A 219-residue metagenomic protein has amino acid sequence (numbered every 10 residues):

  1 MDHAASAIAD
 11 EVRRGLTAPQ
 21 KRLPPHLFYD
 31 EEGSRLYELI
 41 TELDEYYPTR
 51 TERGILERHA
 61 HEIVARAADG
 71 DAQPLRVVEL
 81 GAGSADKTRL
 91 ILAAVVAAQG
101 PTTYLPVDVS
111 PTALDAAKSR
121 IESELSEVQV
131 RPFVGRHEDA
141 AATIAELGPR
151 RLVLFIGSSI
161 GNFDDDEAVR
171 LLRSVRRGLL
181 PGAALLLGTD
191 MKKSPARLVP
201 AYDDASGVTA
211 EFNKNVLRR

Functional and structural regions predicted by a protein language model:
M1-L27, S34: N-terminal auxiliary segments of SAM/dcSAM-dependent transferases
Q20-A67: Class I SAM-dependent methyltransferase Rossmann-like catalytic core, especially the SAM/SAH-binding loop
Q73-G83: Conserved class I S-adenosyl-L-methionine
S84-G100: Conserved SAM-binding loop of SAM-dependent methyltransferases across substrates and taxa, primarily the Class I
S110-T112: Conserved SAM/SAH-binding beta-strand->alpha-helix loop
N162-S174: A short, conserved alpha-helix within the catalytic core of class I
R177-K192: Conserved beta-strand signature within the Rossmann-like core of class I S-adenosyl-L-methionine
M191, R197-R219: Substrate-binding/catalytic lobe of Class I Rossmann-like enzymes that use SAM or dcSAM, i.e., the mid-to-C-terminal
